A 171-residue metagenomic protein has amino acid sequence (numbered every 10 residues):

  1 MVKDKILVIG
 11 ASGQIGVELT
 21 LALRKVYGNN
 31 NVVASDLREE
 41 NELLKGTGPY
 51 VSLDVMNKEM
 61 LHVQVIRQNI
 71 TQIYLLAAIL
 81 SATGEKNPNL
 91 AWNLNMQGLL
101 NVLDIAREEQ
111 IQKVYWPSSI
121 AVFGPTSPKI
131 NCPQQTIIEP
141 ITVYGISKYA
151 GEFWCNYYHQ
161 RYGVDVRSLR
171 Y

Functional and structural regions predicted by a protein language model:
K5-V26: N-terminal Rossmann NAD(P)H-binding glycine-rich loop of SDR-like oxidoreductase domains
I9, S35, I73-I79, V114-I120 (+1 more regions): SDR active-site strand-loop-helix element
Y27-E39: Conserved glycine-rich Rossmann-like NAD(P)H-binding loop of the short-chain dehydrogenase/reductase
K45-N57: Rossmann-fold cofactor-recognition segment
Y50, A91-W92, A106, V114: A hydrophobic alpha-helix adjacent to the NAD(P)-binding/active-site core of NAD(P)-dependent oxidoreductases, strongly
V55-L94: NAD(P)H-binding glycine-rich loop region in Rossmannoid oxidoreductase-like domains and their noncatalytic homologs
L100-V143: Conserved Rossmann-fold NAD(P)-dependent oxidoreductase catalytic core, especially the SDR/UDP-sugar
P125, I141-R167: Active-site Tyr-X1-5-Lys
